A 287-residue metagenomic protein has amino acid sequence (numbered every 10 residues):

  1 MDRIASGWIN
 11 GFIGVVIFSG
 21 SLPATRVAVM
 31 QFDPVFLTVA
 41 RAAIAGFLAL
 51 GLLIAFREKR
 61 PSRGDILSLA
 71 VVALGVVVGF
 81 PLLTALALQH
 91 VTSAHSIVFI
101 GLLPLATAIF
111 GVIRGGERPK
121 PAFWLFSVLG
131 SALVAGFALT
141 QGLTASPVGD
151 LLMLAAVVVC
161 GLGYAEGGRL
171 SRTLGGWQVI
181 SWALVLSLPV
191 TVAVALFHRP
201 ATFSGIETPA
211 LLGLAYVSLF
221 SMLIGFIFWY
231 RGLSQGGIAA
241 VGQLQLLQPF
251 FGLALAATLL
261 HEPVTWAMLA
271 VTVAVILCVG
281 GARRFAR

Functional and structural regions predicted by a protein language model:
M1-V39, L82, L86, G142-R169 (+1 more regions): Glycine-/small-residue-enriched transmembrane alpha-helix faces in small-molecule transporters and effluxers
V16-G46, T92, L162-S187, P200 (+2 more regions): Juxtamembrane helix-loop-helix junctions in multi-pass membrane proteins
V16-I17, S21-L22, L50-I100, G136 (+1 more regions): Specific transmembrane alpha-helical segments of multi-pass solute transporters/efflux pumps, especially DMT/EamA
S19, P23, L50, A73-V78 (+9 more regions): Hydrophobic/small/kink-forming positions within alpha-helical transmembrane segments of polytopic membrane proteins
A24-Q31, L86-Q89, G136-V148, L196-G213 (+1 more regions): Membrane-interface helix termini and inter-helical loops of multi-pass transporters
T38-A40, P81, H95-L102, E166-P189 (+1 more regions): Helix-helix packing/entry segments at the starts of transmembrane helices
A45, A49, T107-I109, I113 (+4 more regions): Transmembrane alpha-helical segments that form core, pore/gating elements of small-molecule transporters/exporters
A49, A70, F110, P119-L139 (+4 more regions): Hydrophobic transmembrane alpha-helices of multi-pass small-molecule transport proteins
